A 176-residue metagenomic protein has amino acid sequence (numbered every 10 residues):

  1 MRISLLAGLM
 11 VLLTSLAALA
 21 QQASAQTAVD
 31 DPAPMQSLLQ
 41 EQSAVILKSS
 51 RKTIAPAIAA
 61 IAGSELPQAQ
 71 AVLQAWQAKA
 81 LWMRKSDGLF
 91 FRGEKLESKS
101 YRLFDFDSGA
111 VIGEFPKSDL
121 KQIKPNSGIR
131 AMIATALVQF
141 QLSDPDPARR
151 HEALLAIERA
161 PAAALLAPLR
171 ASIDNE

Functional and structural regions predicted by a protein language model:
M1-S4: Positively charged n-region of N-terminal signal peptides that target proteins for export
A7-A18: Bacterial N-terminal signal peptides
A23-E176: Extended repeat-based scaffolds of very large eukaryotic assembly and lipid-transport proteins
